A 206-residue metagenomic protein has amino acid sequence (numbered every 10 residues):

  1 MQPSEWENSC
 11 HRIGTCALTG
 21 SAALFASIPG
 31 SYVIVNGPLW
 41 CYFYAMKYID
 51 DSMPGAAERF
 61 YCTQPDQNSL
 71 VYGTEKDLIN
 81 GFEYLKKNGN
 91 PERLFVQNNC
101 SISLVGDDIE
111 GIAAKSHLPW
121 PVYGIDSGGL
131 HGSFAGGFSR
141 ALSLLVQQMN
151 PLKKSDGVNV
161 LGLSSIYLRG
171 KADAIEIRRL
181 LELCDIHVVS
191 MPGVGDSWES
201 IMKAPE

Functional and structural regions predicted by a protein language model:
M1-E206: An N-terminal assembly and electron-transfer interface module characteristic of large anaerobic redox and radical
